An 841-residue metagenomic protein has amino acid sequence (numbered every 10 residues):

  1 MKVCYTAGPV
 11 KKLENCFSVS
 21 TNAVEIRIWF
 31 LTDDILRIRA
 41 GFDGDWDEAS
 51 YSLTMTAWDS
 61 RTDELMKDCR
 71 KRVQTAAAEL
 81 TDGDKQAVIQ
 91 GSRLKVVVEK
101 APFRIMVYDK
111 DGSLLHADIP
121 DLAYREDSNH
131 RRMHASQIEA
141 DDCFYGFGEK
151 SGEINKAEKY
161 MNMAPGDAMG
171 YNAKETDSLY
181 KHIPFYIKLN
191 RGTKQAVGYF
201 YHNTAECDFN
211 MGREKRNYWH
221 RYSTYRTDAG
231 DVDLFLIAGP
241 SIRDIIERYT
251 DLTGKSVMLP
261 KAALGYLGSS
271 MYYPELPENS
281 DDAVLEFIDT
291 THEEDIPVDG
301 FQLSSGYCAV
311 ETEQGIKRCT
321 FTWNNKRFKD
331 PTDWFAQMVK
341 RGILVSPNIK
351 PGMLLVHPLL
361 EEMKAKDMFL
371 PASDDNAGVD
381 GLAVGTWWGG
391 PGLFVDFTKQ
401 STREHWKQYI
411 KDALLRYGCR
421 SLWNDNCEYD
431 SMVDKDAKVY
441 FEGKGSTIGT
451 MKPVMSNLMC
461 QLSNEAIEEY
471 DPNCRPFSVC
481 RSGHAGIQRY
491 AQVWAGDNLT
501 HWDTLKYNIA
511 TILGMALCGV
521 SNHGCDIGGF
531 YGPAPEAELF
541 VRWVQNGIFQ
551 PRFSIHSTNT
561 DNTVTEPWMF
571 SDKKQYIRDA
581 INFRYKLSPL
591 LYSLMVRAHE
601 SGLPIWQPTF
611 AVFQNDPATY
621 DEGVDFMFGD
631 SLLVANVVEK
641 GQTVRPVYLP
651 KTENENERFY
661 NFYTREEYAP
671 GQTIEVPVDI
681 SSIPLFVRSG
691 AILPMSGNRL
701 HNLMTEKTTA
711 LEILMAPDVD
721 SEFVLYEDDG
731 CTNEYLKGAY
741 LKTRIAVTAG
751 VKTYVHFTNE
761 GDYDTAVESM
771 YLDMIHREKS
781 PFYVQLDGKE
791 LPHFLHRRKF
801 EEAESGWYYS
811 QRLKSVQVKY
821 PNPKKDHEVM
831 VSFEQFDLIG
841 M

Functional and structural regions predicted by a protein language model:
M1, S113-S681: Catalytic-domain carbohydrate-binding cleft regions of carbohydrate-active enzymes
M1-S256, P260-K261, L267-M271, E278-D289 (+9 more regions): N-terminal accessory segment at the very beginning of proteins
A49-T62, W323, F626, D679 (+1 more regions): Aromatic-residue hotspot detector
K366-D367, R688, R812-L813: Short alpha-helix boundary/capping motifs
N582-S601, Y663-K742: Catalytic cores of secreted or luminal carbohydrate-active enzymes
